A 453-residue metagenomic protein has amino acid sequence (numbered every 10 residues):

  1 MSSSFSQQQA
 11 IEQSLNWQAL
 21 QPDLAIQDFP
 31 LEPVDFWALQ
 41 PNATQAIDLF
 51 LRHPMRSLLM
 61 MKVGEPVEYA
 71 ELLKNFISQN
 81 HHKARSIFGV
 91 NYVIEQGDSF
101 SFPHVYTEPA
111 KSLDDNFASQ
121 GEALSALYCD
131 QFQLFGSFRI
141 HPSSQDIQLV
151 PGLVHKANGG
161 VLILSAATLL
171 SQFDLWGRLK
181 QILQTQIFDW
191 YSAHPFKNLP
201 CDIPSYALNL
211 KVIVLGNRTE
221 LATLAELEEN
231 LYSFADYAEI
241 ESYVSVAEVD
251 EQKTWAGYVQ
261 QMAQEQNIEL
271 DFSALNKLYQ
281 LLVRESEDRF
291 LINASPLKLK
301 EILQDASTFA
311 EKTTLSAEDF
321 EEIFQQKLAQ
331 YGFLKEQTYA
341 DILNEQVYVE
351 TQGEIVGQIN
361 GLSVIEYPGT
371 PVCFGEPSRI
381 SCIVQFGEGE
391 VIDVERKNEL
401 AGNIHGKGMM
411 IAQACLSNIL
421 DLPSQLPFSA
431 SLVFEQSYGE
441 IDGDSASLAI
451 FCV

Functional and structural regions predicted by a protein language model:
S2-A225, D236-E248, Q252, A256-E318 (+2 more regions): Conserved ASCE/P-loop NTPase catalytic core
E228-F234: Flexible glycine/proline-rich, aromatic-decorated loop/lid segments
P368-V453: Terminal-proximal interaction/regulatory segments of ATP-powered molecular machines
